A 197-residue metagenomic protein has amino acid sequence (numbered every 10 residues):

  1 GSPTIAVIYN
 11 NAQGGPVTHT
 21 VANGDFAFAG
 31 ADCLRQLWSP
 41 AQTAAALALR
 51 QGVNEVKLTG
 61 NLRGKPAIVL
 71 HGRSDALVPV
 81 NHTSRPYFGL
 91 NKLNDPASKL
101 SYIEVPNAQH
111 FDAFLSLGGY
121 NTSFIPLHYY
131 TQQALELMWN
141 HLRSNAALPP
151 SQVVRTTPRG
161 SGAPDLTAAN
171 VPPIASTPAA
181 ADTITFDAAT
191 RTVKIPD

Functional and structural regions predicted by a protein language model:
G1-D197: C-terminal His-loop and adjacent cap/lid subdomain of alpha/beta-hydrolase
